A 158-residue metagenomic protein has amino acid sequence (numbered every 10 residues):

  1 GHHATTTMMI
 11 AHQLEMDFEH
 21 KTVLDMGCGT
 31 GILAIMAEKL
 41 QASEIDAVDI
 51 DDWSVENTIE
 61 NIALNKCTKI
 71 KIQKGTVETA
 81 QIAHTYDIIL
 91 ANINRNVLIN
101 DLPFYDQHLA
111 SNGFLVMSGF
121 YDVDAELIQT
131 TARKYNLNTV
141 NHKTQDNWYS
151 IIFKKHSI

Functional and structural regions predicted by a protein language model:
H2-V77: Conserved SAM/SAH cofactor-binding pocket of Class I
A11, I50-S157: S-adenosylmethionine
